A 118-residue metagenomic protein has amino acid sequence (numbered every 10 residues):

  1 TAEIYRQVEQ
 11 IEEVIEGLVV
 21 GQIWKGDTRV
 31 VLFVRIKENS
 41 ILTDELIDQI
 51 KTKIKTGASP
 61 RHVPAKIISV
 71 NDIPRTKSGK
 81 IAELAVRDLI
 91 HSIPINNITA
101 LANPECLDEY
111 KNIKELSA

Functional and structural regions predicted by a protein language model:
T1-A2, Q10-I11, G26, L116: Conserved ATP-binding/catalytic segment of the ANL
T1-E9, F33-L42, G57-K66: Adenylate-forming
V8-G17: Short acidic amphipathic segments
E13, I41-T43, A82: Conserved beta-loop-beta connector loops within the AMP-binding
L18-I23, V31-L32, K51-A118: Conserved C-terminal "lid"/linker of ANL adenylate-forming enzymes
K25-D27, L42: Short, solvent-exposed loop/turn segments that connect beta-strands within catalytic domains and beta-strand-rich
L42-L46, I50: Short amphipathic alpha-helical segments
